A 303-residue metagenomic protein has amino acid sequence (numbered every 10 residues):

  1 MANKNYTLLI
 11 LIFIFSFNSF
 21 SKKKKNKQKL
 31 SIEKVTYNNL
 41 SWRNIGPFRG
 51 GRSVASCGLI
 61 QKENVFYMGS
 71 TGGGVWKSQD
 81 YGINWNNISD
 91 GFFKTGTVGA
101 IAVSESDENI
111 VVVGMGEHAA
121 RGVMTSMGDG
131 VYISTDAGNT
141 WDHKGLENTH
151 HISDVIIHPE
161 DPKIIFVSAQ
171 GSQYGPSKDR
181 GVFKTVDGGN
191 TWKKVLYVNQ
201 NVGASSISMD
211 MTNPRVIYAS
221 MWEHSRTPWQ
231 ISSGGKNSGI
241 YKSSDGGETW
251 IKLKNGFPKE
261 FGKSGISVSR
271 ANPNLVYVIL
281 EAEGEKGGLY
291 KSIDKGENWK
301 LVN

Functional and structural regions predicted by a protein language model:
M1-K25: Bacterial Sec-dependent N-terminal signal peptides
F20-N303: Beta-propeller blade termini and top-face loops
